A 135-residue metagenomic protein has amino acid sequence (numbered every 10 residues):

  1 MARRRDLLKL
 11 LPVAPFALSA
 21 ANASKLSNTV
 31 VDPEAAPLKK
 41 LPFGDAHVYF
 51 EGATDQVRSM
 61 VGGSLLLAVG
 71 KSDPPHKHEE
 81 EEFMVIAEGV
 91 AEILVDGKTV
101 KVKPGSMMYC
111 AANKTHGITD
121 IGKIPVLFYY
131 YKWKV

Functional and structural regions predicted by a protein language model:
A2-M60: A short, N-terminal "cap"/entry segment at the start of jelly-roll beta-barrel domains of the cupin/DSBH fold
A46, G62-S64, F83, M107-Y109 (+1 more regions): Conserved hydrophobic/aromatic beta-strand scaffold that supports enzyme active sites
G63-H78: Conserved short histidine dyad/triad with adjacent acidic residue
K71-D73, G89-L94: Short beta-strand segments in beta-sandwich/barrel cores
E81, I86-A91: Glycine- and acidic-residue-biased ligand/ion/polar-headgroup-sensing regions
K98-A112: Short acidic-glycine-tyrosine-enriched beta hairpin
A112-V135: Ligand-binding loop in jelly-roll beta-barrel domains
